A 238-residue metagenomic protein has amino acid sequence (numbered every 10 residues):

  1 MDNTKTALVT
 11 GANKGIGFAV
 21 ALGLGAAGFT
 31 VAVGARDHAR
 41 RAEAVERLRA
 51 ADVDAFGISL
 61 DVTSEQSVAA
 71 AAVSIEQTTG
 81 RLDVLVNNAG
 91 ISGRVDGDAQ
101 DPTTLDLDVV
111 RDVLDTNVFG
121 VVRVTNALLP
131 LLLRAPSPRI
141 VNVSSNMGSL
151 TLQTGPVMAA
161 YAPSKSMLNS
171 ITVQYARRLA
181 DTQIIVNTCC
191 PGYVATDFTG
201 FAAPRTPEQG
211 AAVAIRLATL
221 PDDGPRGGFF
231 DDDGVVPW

Functional and structural regions predicted by a protein language model:
D2-A32: Canonical Rossmann dinucleotide-binding motif of NAD(H)/NADP(H)-dependent dehydrogenases/reductases, specifically
A27-E43: Conserved glycine-rich Rossmann-like NAD(P)H-binding loop of the short-chain dehydrogenase/reductase
H38-A39, S59-V73: The beta1-alpha1 cofactor-binding region of Rossmann-like NAD(H)/NADP(H)-dependent oxidoreductases
V53-D54, S74-N87, G93, D106: A glycine-rich helix->loop->beta "capping" turn within Rossmann-like NAD(P)(H)-dependent oxidoreductase domains
V86, V124-L128, L132, I171-T172 (+1 more regions): Hydrophobic positions on the long internal alpha-helix of Rossmann-like NAD(P)-dependent oxidoreductase domains
I91-V95, A99-L114, V122, L133-T182: Catalytic loop of short-chain dehydrogenase/reductase
D181, T188-C189, G200-W238: C-terminal helical subdomain
